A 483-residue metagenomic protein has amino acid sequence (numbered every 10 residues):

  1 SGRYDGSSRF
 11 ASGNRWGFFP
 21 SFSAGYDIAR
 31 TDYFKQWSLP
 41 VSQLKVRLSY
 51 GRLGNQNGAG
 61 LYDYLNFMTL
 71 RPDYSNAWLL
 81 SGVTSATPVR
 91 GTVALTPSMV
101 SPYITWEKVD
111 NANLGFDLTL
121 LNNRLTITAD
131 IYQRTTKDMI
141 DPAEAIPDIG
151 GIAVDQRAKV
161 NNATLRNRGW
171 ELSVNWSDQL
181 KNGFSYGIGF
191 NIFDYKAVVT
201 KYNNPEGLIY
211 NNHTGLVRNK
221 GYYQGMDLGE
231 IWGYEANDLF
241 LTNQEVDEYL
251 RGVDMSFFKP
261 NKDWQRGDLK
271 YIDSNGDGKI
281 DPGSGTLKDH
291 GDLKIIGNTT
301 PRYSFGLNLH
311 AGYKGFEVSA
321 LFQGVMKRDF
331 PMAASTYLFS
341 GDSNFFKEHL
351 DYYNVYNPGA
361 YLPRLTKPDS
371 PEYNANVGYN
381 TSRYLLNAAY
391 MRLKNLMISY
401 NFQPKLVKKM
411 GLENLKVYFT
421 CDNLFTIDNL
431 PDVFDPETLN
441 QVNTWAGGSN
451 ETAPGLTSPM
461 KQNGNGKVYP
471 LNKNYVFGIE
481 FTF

Functional and structural regions predicted by a protein language model:
S1-F10, R15-D32, V109-N111, L120-I127 (+7 more regions): Surface-exposed extracellular loop regions of Gram-negative outer-membrane beta-barrel proteins
S1-G6, P88-P97, A143-Q156, G169 (+4 more regions): Flexible, solvent-exposed coil segments and beta strand-coil junctions, predominantly the extracellular/periplasmic
S7, Y271, V325-K416, T420-D422 (+3 more regions): Extracytoplasmic gating/loop element in the C-terminal half of outer-membrane beta-barrel translocons and assembly
R15-S21, D63-L70, E144-A153, N203-H213 (+3 more regions): Flexible, surface-exposed loop regions and adjacent strand-edge segments of Gram-negative outer-membrane beta-barrel
K35-K108, T126, D130-L165, N203 (+1 more regions): Solvent-exposed loop/turn elements at secondary-structure boundaries
L61-Y64, T69-S75, S177-G297, D422 (+1 more regions): Conserved small-residue
D63, K159-N167, N212-Q244, L350 (+3 more regions): C-terminal beta-signal and terminal closure region of outer-membrane beta-barrel proteins
D73-T126, Q156-K181, G225-L239, N298-Y303 (+1 more regions): Outer-membrane beta-barrel signature, preferentially recognizing the C-terminal barrel domain of Gram-negative
